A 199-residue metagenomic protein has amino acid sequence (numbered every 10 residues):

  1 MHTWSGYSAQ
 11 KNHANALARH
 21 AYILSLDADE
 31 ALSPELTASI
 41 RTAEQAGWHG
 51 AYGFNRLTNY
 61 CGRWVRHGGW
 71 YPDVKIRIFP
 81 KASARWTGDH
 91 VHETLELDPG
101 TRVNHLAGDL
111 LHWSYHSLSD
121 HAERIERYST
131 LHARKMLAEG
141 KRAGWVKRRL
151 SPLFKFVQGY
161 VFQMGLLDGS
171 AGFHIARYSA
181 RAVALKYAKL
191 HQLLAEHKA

Functional and structural regions predicted by a protein language model:
H2-Y7: Short, acidic/turn-prone active-site loops that include or flank metal/cofactor- and phosphate-binding residues
A9-A16, A21, S33-H197: Catalytic-site signature of metal-activated, phosphate-bearing donor transferases, centered on the GT-A/GT-A-like
A28: Walker B catalytic motif
